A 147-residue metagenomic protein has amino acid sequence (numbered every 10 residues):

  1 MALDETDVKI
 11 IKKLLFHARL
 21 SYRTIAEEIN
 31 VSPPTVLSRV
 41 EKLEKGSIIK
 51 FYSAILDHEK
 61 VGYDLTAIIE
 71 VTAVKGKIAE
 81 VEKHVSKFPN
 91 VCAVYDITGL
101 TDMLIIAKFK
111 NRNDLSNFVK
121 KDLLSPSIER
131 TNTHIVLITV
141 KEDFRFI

Functional and structural regions predicted by a protein language model:
M1-I147: A compositional/biophysical signature of low hydrophobicity enriched in polar/charged and small residues
